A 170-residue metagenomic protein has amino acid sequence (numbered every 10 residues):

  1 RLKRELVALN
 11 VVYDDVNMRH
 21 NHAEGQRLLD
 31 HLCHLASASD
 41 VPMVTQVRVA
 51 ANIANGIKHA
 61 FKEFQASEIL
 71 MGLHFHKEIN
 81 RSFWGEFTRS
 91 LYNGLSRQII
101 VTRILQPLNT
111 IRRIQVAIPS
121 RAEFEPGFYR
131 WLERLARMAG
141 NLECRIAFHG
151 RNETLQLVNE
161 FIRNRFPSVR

Functional and structural regions predicted by a protein language model:
R1, S67-E160, R165-V169: Intrinsically disordered or low-complexity boundary/linker segments at protein termini and domain junctions
R1-Q46, R121-P126, R130, L135 (+2 more regions): Non-transmembrane accessory domains of multi-pass membrane transporters/channels
A8, T45-Q46, I99-V101, R170: Conserved beta-strand scaffold positions in the cores of enzyme catalytic domains, especially in NTP/NDP-utilizing
Y13-D15, A51-I53, E153-L155: Short, internal active-site loops enriched in acidic
H22, V47-A51, R81: Conserved phosphate/pyrophosphate-binding and hydrolysis machinery centered on Walker-type P-loop NTPases, extending
E24, H59-E63, I114-V116: Short, surface-exposed amphipathic charged segments that create phosphate/polyanion-binding patches used for binding
D30-H34, N55-K62, R89, E133: Solvent-exposed alpha-helical segments within well-ordered globular domains of core cellular machineries
A38-I69, R165-R170: Structural beta-alpha unit
